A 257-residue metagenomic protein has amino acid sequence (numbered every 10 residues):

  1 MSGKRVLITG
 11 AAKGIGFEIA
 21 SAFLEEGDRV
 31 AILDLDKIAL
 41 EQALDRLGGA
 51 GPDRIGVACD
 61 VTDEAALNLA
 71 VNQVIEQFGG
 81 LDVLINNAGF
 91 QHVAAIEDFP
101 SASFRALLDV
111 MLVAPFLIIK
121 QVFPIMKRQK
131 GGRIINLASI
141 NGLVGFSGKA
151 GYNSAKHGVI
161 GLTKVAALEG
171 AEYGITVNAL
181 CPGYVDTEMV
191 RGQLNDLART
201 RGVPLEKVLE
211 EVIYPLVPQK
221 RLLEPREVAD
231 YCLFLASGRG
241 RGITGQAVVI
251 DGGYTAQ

Functional and structural regions predicted by a protein language model:
M1-A31: Canonical Rossmann dinucleotide-binding motif of NAD(H)/NADP(H)-dependent dehydrogenases/reductases, specifically
G80, I85, A171, T176 (+1 more regions): Short, small/polar-rich loop/turn modules that mediate ligand/substrate recognition or access, typified
A95-I96, P100-L108, I134, I213: Substrate-binding pocket helix/loop in short-chain dehydrogenase/reductase
I119, A155, T163: Active-site helix of classical SDR
P124, L168-E169, R241: Alpha-helical segment proximal to the catalytic Tyr-Lys
S139: Residue(s) in the substrate-gating loop at a strand-loop-helix junction that position the organic substrate next
Q219-I250, T255: C-terminal substrate-recognition "lid" of short-chain dehydrogenase/reductases
